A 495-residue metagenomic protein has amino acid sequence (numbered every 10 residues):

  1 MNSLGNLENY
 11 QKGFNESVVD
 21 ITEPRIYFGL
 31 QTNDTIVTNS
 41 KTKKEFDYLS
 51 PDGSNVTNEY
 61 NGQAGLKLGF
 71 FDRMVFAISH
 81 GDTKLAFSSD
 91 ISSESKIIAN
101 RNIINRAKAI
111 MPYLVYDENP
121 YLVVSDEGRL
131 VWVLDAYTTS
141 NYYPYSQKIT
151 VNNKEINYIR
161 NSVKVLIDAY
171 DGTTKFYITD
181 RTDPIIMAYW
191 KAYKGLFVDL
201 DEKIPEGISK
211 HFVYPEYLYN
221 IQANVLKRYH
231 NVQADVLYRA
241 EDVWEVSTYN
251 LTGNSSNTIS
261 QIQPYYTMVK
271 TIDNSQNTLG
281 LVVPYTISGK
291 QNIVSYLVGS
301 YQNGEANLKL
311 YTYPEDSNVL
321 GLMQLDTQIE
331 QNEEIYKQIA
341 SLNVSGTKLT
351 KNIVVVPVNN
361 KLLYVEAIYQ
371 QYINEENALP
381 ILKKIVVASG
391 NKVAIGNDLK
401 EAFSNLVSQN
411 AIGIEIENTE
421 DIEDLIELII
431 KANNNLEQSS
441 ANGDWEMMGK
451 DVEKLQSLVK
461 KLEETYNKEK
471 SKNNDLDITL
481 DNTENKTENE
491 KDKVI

Functional and structural regions predicted by a protein language model:
M1-N442, E446-E469, N473-E484, E490-D492: Soluble extracytoplasmic regions of secretory-pathway and membrane proteins
